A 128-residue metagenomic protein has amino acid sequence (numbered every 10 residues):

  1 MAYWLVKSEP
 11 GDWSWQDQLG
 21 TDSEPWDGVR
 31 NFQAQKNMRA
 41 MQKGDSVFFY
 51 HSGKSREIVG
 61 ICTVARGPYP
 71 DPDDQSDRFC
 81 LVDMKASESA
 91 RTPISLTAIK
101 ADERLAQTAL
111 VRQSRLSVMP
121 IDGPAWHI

Functional and structural regions predicted by a protein language model:
M1-G11, D71-I128: Contiguous surface segments at macromolecular interaction interfaces
M1-K43: Compositionally biased, charged N-terminal/linker segments
L5-K7, F49-Y50, I61: Short, conserved beta-strand edge motifs with alternating hydrophobic and charged residues
G28-Q33, R66-P70, E103-R104: Short acidic (Asp/Glu) patches
A40, R56, S76-R78: A generic structural micro-feature
Y50-R56: Short, charged beta-turn/beta-strand-edge "cap" motif at the junction between a beta-strand and an adjacent loop
R56-G67: Short beta-strand-centered aromatic/proline hotspots
